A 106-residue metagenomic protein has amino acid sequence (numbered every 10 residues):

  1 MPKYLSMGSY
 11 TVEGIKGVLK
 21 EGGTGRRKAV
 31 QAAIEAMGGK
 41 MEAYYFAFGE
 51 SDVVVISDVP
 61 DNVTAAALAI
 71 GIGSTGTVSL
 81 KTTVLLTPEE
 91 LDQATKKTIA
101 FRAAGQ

Functional and structural regions predicted by a protein language model:
M1-Q106: A compositional/biophysical signature of low hydrophobicity enriched in polar/charged and small residues
